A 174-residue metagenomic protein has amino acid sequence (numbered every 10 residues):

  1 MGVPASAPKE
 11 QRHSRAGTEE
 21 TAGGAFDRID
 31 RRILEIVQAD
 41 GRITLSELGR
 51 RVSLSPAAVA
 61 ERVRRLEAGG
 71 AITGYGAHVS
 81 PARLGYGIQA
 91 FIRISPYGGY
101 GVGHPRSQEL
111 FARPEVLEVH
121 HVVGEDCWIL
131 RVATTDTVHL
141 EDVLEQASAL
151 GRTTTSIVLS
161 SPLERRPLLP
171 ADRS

Functional and structural regions predicted by a protein language model:
M1-S174: A compositional/biophysical signature of low hydrophobicity enriched in polar/charged and small residues
